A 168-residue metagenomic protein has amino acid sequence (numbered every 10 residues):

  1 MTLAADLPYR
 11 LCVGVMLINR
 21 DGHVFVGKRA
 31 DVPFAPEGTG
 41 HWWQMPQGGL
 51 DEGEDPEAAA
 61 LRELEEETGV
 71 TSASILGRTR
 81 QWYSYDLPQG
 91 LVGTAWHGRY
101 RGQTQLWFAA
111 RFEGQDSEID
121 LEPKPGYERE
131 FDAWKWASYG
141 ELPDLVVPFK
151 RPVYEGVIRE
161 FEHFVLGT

Functional and structural regions predicted by a protein language model:
T2-M45: N-terminal strand-loop-strand
L11-V13, G22, Q103-L106, D132: Change "...and in nucleic-acid phosphodiester-cleaving endonucleases..." to "...and in nucleic-acid processing enzymes
G27, G53, L145: Residues that scaffold the ATP/ADP-binding catalytic core of kinase and kinase-like folds
M45-R80, S138: The catalytic Nudix box helix
Q81-D120: Active-site-adjacent beta-strand/loop module that shapes the phosphate/pyrophosphate-binding cleft
W107-R111, E118-P152: NUDIX/MutT-family hydrolases
R159-T168: Charge-dense polyanion-binding interfaces
